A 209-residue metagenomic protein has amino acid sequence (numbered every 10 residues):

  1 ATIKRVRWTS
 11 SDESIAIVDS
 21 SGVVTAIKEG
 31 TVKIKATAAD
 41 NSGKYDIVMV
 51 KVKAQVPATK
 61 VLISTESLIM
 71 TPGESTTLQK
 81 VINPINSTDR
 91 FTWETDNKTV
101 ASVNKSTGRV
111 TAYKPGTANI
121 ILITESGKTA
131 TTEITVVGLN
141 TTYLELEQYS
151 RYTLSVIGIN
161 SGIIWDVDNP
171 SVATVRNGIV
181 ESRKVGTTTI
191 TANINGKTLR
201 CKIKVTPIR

Functional and structural regions predicted by a protein language model:
A1-R209: Extracytoplasmic soluble-region selector
